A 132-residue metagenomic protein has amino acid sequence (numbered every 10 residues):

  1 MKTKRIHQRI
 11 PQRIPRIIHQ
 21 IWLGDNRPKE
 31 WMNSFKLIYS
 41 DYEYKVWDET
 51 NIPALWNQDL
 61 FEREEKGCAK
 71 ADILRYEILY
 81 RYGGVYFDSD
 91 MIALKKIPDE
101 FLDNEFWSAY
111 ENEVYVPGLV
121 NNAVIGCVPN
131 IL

Functional and structural regions predicted by a protein language model:
M1-W56, P129-N130: N-terminal anchoring/stem segment of glycosyltransferases
R13-R16, Y42, D103-E105, V120-N122: Sequence-level motif detector for i,i+2 pairs with an aromatic at +2
H19, A109, G126: Residues in well-ordered beta-strands of folded domains
K45-I73: Active-site-proximal specificity loops/subdomain of glycosyltransferases
K70-V120: GT-A fold catalytic core of metal-dependent nucleotide-sugar glycosyltransferases, centered on the diacidic
L119-L132: Substrate-binding rim/cap in mid-to-C-terminal beta-strand-loop elements of soluble/periplasmic
